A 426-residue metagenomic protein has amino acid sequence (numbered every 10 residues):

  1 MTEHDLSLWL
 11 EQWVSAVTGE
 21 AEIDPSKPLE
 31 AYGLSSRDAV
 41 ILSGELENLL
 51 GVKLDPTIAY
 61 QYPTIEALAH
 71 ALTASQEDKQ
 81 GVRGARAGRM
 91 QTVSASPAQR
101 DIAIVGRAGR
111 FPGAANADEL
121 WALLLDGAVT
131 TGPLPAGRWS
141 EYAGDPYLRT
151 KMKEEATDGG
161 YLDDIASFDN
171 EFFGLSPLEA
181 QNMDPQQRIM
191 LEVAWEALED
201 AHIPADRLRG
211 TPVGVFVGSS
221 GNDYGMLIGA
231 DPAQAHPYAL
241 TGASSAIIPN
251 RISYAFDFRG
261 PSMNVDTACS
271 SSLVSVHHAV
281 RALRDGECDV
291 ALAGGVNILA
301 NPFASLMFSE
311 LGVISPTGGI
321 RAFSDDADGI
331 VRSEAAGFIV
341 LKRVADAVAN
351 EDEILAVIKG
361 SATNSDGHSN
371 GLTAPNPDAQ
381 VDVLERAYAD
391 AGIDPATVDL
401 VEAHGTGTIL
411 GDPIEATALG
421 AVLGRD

Functional and structural regions predicted by a protein language model:
M1, E20-A21, E30, L34 (+4 more regions): A short N-terminal beta->alpha junction/helix N-cap motif
T2-V93: Phosphopantetheine-dependent thiolation modules in NRPS/PKS and related acyl-activating systems
S96-D426: Condensing-enzyme catalytic core of the thiolase-fold
